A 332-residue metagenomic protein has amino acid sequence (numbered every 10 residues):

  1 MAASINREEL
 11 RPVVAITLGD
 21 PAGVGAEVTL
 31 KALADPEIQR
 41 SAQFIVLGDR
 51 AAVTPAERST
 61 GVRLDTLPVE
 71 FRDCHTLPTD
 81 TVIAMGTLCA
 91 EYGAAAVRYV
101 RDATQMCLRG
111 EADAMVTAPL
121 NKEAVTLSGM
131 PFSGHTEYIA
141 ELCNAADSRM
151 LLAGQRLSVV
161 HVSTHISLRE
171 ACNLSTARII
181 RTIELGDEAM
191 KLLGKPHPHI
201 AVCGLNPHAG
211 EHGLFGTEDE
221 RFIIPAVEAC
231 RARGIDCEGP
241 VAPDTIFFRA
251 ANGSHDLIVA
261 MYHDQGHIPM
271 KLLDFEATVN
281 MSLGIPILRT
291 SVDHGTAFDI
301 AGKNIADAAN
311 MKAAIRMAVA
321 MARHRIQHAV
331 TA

Functional and structural regions predicted by a protein language model:
M1-H135, A177-M261, Q265-N280, I285-T290 (+2 more regions): Contiguous, glycine/small-aliphatic-enriched amphipathic segments in soluble metabolic enzymes
L64-D65, T136-A146: A glycine-rich helix N-cap at a beta->alpha junction
V100, L120, L151-L152, H161-I166 (+1 more regions): Long, contiguous hydrophobic alpha-helical segments, chiefly transmembrane helices and signal peptides
E141-V159, L283-D299: Short, flexible loop segments at boundaries between secondary-structure elements
L152-N173, I180: Ligand-binding beta-strand-loop-alpha-helix segment within the catalytic cores of soluble metabolic enzymes
